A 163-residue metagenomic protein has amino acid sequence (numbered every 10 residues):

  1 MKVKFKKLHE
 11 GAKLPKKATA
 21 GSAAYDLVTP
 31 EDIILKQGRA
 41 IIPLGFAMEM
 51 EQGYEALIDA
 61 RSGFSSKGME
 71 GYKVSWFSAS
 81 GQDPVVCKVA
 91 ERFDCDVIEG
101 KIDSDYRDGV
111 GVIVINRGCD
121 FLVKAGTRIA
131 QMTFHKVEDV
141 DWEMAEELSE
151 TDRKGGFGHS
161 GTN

Functional and structural regions predicted by a protein language model:
M1-N163: DUTPase catalytic domain/fold
